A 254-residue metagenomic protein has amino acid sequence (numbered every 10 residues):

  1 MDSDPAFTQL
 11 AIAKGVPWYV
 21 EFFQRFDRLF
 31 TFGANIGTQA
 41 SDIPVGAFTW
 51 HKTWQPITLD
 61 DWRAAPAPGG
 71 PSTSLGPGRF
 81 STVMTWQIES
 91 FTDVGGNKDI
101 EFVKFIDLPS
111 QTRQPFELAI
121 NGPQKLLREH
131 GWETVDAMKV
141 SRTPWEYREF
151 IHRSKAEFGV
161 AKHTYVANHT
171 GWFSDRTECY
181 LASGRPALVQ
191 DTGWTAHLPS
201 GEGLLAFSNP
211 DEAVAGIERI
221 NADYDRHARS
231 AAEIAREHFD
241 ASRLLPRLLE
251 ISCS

Functional and structural regions predicted by a protein language model:
D2-D175, C179, P186, Q190-G201: Nucleotide-sugar donor-binding catalytic core of glycosyltransferases
G76, L205-R226: C-terminal "capping" alpha-helix adjacent to the active site of nucleotide-linked donor transferases in cell-envelope
N97-E101, K139-R142, E212, D223 (+2 more regions): Soluble or luminal CAZymes and related metallo-dependent hydrolases
L188, L198, A206, P210 (+1 more regions): Conserved catalytic or regulatory cores that recognize and/or transform ribose-phosphate-containing ligands
A222-S252: A charged, aromatic-enriched C-terminal amphipathic alpha-helix characteristic of glycosyltransferases across folds
